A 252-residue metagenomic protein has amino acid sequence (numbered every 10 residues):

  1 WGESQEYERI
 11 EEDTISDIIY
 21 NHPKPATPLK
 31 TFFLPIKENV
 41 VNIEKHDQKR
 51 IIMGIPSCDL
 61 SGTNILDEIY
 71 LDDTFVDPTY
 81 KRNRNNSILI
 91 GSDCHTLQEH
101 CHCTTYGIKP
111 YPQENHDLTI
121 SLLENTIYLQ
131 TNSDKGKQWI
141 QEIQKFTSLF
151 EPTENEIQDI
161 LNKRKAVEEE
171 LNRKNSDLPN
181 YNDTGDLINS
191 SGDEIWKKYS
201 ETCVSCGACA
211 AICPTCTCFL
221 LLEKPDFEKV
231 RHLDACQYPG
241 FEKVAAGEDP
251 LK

Functional and structural regions predicted by a protein language model:
W1-L187, S191-W196, P214: Iron-sulfur-associated redox domains of electron-transfer enzymes in respiratory and anaerobic energy metabolism
A26, A166, A208-A211, A235 (+1 more regions): A sequence-composition feature that detects small, non-aromatic residues
P56-S61, T104, E201-L220, R231-F241: Local cysteine-cluster metal-coordination motifs and their immediate loop/turn environment, predominantly Fe-S cluster
D177-E201, F219-K252: Ferredoxin-type iron-sulfur electron-transfer modules in oxidoreductases and energy-metabolism complexes
